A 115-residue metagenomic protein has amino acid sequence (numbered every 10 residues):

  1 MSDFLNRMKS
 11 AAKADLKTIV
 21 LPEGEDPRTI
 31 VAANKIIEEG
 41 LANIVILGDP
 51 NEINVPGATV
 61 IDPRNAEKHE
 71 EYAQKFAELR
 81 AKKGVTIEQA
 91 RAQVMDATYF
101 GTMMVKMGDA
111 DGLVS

Functional and structural regions predicted by a protein language model:
M1-S115: Contiguous, glycine/small-aliphatic-enriched amphipathic segments in soluble metabolic enzymes
